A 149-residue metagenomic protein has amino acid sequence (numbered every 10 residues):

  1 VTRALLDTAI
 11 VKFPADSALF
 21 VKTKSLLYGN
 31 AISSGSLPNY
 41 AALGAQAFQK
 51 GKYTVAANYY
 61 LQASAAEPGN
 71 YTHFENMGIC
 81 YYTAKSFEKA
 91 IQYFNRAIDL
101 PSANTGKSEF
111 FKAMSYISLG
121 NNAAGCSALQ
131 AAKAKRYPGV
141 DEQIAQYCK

Functional and structural regions predicted by a protein language model:
A9, Q62-A63, R96-I98, A131-A132: Canonical positions in the second alpha-helix
K12, L26-S33, Q49-K50, T83-A84 (+1 more regions): Register position in tetratricopeptide repeats
P14, P68, S102-A103, Y137: Short coil turns that delineate tetratricopeptide repeat
S17-A18, L37, Y71-T72, T105-K107 (+1 more regions): Helix-start (N-cap) detector for alpha-helical repeat units in TPR-like alpha-solenoids, especially tetratricopeptide
K22-T23, A42, N76, F111 (+1 more regions): Canonical tetratricopeptide repeat
